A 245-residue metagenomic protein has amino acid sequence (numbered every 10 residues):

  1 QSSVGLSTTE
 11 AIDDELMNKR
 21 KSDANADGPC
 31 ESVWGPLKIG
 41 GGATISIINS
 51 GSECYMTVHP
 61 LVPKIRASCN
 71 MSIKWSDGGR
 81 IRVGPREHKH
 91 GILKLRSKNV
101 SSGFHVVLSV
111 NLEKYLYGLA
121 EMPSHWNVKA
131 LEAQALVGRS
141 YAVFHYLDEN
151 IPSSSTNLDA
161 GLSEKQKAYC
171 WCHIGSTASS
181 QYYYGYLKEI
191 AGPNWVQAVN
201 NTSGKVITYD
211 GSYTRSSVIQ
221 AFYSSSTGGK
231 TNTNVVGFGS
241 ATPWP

Functional and structural regions predicted by a protein language model:
Q1-P245: Conserved, single-site charged/polar hotspot
